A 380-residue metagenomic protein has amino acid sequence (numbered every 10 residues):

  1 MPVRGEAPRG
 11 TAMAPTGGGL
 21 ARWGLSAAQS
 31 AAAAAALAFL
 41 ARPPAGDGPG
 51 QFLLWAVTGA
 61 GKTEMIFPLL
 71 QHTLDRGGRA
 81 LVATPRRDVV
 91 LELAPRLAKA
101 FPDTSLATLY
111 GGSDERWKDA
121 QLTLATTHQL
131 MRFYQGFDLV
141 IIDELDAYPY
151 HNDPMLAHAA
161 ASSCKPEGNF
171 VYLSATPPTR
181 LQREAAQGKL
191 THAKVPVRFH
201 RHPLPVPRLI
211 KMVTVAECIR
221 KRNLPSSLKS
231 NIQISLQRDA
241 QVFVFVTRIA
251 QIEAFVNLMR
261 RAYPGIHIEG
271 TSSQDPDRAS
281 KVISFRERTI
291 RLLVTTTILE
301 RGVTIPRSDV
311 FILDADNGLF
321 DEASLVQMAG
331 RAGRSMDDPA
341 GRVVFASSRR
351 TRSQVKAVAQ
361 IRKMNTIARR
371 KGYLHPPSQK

Functional and structural regions predicted by a protein language model:
M1-R22: Cys/His-rich short segments
A21-G50: N-terminal pre-P-loop "Q-motif" helix
P44-Q71: Walker A/P-loop
L54, K189-V256, Y263-I268: Conserved interdomain linker/interface between the two RecA-like ATPase lobes of SF2 helicase motors
T84-A100, L106-K118, A125-R132, T247-A250 (+2 more regions): Conserved helicase motor
Q135-V213, K221, P225-S230: Post-DEXD/H (motif II) to motif III coupling segment of the RecA-like Helicase ATP-binding lobe
F137-E144, L292-V294, E300-D316, V326 (+1 more regions): A short beta-strand element within the Helicase C-terminal
S163-R180, L325, A329-R362: Conserved segment of the helicase C-terminal RecA-like domain
